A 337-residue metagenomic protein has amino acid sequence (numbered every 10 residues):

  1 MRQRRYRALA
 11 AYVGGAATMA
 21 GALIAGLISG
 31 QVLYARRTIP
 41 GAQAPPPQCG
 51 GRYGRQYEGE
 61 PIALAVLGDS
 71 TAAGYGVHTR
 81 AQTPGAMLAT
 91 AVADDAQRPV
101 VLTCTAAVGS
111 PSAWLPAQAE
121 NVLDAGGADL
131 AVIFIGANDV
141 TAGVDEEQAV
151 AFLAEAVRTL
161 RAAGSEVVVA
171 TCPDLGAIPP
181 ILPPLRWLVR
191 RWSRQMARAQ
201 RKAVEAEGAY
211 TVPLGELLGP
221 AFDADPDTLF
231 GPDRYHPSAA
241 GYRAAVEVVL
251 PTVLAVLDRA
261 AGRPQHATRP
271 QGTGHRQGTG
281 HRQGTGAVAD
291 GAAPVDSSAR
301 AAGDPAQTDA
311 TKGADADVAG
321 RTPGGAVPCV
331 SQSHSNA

Functional and structural regions predicted by a protein language model:
R2-Y34, A244-A337: Conserved catalytic region of serine esterases and O-acyltransferases that act on ester linkages in lipids
G15, A177-P213: Substrate-gating cap/lid alpha-helix
A35-A65: N-terminal signal-anchor transmembrane helix
A63-A65, T71-A151, V295, A299-G303 (+2 more regions): Conserved SGNH/GDSL esterase-like catalytic core that processes O-acyl groups on lipids and polysaccharides
F134, A170-T171: Alpha/beta-hydrolase-fold catalytic nucleophile elbow
Q148-A151, E155-T159, Q195-K202: Alpha-helical scaffolding segments of alpha/beta enzyme cores, especially the outer helices of TIM-barrel or partial
A163-S165: A short helix->loop->beta-strand "cap" motif at the edges of active sites that frequently abuts
S238: Short, conserved phosphate/pyrophosphate- and ester-handling motifs at nucleotide-, phospho-/glycolipid
